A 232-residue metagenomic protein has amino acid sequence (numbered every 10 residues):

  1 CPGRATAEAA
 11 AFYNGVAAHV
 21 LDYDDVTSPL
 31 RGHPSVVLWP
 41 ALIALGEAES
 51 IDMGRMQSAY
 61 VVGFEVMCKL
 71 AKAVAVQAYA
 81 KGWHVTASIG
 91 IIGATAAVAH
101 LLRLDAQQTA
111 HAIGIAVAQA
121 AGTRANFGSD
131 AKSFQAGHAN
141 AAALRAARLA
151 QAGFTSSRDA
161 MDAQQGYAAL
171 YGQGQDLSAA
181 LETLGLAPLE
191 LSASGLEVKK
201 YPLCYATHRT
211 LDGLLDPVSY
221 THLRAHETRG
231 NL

Functional and structural regions predicted by a protein language model:
C1-S194: N-terminal core-entry segment
L42, A94, T210-P217: Short, well-ordered amphipathic alpha-helical segments that serve as non-catalytic structural scaffolds within diverse
S50, V218-Y220: Short, glycine- and charge-enriched coil/turn segments that flank and shape catalytic ligand pockets
Y201-L203: Glycine-rich phosphate/pyrophosphate-binding beta-alpha loops
T221-G230: Conserved small/polar residues in nucleotide/adenosyl-binding loops
